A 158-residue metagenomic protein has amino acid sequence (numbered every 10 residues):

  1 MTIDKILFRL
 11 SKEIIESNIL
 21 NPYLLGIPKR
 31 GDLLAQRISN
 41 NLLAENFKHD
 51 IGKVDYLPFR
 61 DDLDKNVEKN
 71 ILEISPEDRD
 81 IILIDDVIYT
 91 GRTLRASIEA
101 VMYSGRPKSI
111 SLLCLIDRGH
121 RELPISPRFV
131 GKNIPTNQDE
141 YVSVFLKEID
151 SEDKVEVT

Functional and structural regions predicted by a protein language model:
M1-T158: PRPP-associated nucleotide enzymes
